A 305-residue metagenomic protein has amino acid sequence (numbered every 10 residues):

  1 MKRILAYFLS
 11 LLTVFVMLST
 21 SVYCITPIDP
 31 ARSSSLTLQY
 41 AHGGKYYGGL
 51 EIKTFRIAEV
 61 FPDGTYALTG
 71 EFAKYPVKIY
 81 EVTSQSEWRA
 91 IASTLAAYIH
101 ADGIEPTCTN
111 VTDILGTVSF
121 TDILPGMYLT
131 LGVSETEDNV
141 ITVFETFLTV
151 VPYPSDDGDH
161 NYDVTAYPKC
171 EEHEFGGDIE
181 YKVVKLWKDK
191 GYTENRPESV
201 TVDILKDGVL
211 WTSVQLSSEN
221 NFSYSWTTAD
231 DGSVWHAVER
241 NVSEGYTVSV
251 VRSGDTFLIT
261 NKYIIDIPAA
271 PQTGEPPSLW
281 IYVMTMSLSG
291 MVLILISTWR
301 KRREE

Functional and structural regions predicted by a protein language model:
M1-E305: Solvent-exposed loop/turn and edge beta-strand elements of beta-rich ligand-binding domains
